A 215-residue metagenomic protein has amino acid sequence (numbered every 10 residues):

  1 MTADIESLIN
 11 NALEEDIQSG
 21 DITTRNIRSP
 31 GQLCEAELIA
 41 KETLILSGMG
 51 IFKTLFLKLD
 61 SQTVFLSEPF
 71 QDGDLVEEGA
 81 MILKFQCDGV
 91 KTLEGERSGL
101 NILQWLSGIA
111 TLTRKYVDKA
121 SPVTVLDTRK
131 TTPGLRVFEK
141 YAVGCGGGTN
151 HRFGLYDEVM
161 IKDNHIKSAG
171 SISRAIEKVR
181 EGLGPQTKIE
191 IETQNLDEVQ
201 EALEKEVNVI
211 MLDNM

Functional and structural regions predicted by a protein language model:
T2-K205, V209: Acidic/glycine-rich phosphate/pyrophosphate-binding loops and surrounding catalytic core that coordinate Mg2+
N214: Short secondary-structure boundary segments
